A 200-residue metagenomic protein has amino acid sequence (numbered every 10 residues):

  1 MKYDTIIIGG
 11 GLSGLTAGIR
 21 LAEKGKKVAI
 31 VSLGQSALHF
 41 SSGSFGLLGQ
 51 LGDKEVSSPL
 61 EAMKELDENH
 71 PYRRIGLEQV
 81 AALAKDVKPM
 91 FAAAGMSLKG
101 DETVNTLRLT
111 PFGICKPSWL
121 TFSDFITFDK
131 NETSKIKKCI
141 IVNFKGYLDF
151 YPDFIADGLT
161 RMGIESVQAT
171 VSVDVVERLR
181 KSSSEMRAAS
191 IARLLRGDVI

Functional and structural regions predicted by a protein language model:
Y3-I30: N-terminal Rossmann-like FAD-binding beta1-loop-alpha1 element of flavoenzymes
G10, L33, F144: Cofactor-binding loop segments of dinucleotide-utilizing enzymes, especially the Rossmann-like FAD- and NAD(P)+-binding
L12, T16, S42, I75-A82 (+2 more regions): Conserved active-site and cofactor/substrate-binding residues in soluble primary-metabolism enzymes
V28, F45-G46, I164-S166: Active-site regions of enzymes building and remodeling cell-envelope glycoconjugates
I30-V31, L98-G100, Q168-A169: General beta-strand structural signal in soluble alpha/beta enzymes
L33-E68, V176-I191: Conserved N-terminal glycine-rich FAD pyrophosphate-binding loop of Rossmann-like flavoproteins
S36, F40, P117-I200: Predominantly flavin-linked oxidoreductase catalytic cores and closely associated redox partners
G46-F144, I155-M162: Dinucleotide-binding Rossmann-like beta1-alpha1 core, especially the glycine-rich loop that anchors the ADP
